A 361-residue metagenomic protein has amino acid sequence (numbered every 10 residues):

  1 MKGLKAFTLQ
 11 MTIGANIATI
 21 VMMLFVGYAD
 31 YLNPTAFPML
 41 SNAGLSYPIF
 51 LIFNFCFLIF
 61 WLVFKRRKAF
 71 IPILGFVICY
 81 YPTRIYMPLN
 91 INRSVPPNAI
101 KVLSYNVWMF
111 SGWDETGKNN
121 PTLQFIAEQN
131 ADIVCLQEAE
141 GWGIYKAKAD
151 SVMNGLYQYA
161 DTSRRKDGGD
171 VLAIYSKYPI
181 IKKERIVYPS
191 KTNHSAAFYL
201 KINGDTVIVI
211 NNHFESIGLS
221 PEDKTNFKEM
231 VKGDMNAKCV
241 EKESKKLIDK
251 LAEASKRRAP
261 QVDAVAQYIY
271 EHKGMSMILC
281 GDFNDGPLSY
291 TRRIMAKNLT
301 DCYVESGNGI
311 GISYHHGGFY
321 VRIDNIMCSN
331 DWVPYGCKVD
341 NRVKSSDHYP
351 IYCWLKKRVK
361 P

Functional and structural regions predicted by a protein language model:
M1-D150, R164-D170, V262-D263, R358-P361: N-terminal, active-site-proximal structural segment of metallo-dependent hydrolase catalytic domains
L9-V63, F70-I71, R185-I186, K256-I278 (+1 more regions): Metal-dependent phosphoester-hydrolase catalytic domains
F76-P97, W113-E115, I133-E229, I326 (+1 more regions): Structured beta-strand-rich core segments of catalytic domains in phosphoester-bond hydrolases
K101-V107, T122-A147, D161-T162, T206-H213 (+5 more regions): Active-site beta-strand/loop signature of hydrolases that rely on acidic residues for catalysis
S104-K118, G141, G218-A254: Acidic/histidine-rich helix-loop elements that form or flank divalent-metal/phosphate-binding sites at the catalytic
M109-F110, G141, I180, F214-I217 (+4 more regions): Short, solvent-exposed loop/turn segments at secondary-structure junctions
D114-K118, A139, S163-D167, S190 (+4 more regions): Extracytoplasmic/periplasmic, Sec-exported soluble proteins
